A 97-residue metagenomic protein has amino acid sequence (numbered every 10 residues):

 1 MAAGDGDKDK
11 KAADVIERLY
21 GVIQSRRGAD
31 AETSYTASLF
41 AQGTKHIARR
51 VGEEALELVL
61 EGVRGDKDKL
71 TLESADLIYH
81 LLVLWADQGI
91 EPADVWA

Functional and structural regions predicted by a protein language model:
M1-S74, I78-A97: Flexible "arm" and connector segments at domain edges
